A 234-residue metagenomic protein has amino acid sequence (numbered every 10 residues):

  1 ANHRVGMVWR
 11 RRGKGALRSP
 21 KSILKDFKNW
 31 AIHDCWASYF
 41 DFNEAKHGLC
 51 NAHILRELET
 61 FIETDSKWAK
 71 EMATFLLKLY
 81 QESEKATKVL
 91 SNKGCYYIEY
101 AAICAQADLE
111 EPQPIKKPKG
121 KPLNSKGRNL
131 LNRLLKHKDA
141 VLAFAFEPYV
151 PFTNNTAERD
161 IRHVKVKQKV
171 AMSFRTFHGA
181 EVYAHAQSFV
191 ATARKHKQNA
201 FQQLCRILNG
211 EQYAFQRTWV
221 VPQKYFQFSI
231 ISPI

Functional and structural regions predicted by a protein language model:
A1-I234: Catalytic center-proximal scaffold of phosphoryl-transfer enzymes
